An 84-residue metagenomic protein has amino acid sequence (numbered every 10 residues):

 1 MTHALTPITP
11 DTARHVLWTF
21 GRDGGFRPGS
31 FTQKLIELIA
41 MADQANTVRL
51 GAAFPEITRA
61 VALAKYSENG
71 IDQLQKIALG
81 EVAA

Functional and structural regions predicted by a protein language model:
M1-P7, I71, Q75-A84: Short intrinsically disordered terminal tails
T2-E37: N-terminal acidic leader/helix
H15, K34, A53-E56, Q73 (+1 more regions): Charge-rich, solvent-exposed alpha-helical interaction surfaces
G24-K65: Amphipathic alpha-helical packing elements
V48-R49, A64-I71, V82-A84: Short, charged low-complexity intrinsically disordered segments located at boundaries of structured domains
